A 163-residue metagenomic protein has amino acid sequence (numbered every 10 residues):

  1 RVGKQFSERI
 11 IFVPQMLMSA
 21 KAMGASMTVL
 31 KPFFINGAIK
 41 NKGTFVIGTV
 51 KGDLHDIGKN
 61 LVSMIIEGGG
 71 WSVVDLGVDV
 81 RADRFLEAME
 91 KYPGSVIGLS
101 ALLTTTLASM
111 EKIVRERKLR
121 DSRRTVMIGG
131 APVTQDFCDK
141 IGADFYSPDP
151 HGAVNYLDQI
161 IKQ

Functional and structural regions predicted by a protein language model:
R1-Q163: Domain-level signal for soluble alpha/beta catalytic cores
